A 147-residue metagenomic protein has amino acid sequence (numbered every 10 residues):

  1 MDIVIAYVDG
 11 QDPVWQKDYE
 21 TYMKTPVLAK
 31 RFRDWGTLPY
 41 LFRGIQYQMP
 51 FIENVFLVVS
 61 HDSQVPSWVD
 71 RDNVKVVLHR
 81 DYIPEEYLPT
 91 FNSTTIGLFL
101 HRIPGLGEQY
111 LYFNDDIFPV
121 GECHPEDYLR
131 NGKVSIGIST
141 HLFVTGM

Functional and structural regions predicted by a protein language model:
M1-G10: Short, hydrophobic/glycine-enriched beta-strand segments
G10-R33, G137-I138: A solvent-exposed, charged loop/short amphipathic helix patch at secondary-structure junctions
T25, G44-I52: Short, acidic, metal-binding catalytic loop of nucleotide-sugar glycosyltransferases
R33, S63-L106: Active-site-proximal specificity loops/subdomain of glycosyltransferases
D34-Q46: Short, well-formed alpha-helical segments that are part of the catalytic scaffolds of diverse glycosyltransferases
I52-D62: Short beta-strand/loop segment that forms part of the nucleotide-sugar
G107-V120: Short beta-strand-to-loop acidic/aromatic patch adjacent to the donor-nucleotide binding site
V120-M147: Conserved donor-nucleotide/metal-binding helix-loop-beta segment in metal-dependent transferases, i.e., the alpha-helix
